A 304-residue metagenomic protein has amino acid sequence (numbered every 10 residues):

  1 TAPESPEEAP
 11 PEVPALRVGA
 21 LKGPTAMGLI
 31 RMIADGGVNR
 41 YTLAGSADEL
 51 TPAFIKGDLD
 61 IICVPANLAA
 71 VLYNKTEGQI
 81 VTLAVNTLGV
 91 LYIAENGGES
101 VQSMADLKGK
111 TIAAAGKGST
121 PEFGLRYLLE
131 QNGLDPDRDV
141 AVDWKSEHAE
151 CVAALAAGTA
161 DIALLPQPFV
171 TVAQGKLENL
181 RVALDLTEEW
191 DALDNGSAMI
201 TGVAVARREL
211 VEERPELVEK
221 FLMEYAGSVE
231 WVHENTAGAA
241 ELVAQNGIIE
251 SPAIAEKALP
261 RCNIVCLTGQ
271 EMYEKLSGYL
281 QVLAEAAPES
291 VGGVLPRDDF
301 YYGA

Functional and structural regions predicted by a protein language model:
A2, E7-D137, A141-W144, D161-Q167 (+1 more regions): Short, glycine-/small- and polar/acidic-enriched structural segments that line small-molecule recognition paths
M27-A34, D48, P52, K56 (+12 more regions): Solvent-exposed, polar/charged alpha-helical surfaces in well-ordered, non-transmembrane soluble domains, broadly
R31-M32, L91-V101, M199-L217, T268: A bilobed periplasmic-binding-protein/Venus flytrap-type ligand-binding module shared by bacterial periplasmic
G36, E188-S197, I264-Y273: Short, solvent-exposed loop/beta-turn-alpha elements that line the ligand-binding surface or hinge of extracytoplasmic
N67-L68, T76, E150-L242: Pocket-lining segment of extracytoplasmic ligand-binding domains
P136-V140, G247-L259, V291-R297: Short, surface-exposed acidic
V211-A286: Secondary-structure end/capping motifs
S277-A304: Conserved C-terminal helix/tail region of periplasmic/extracytoplasmic solute-binding proteins
